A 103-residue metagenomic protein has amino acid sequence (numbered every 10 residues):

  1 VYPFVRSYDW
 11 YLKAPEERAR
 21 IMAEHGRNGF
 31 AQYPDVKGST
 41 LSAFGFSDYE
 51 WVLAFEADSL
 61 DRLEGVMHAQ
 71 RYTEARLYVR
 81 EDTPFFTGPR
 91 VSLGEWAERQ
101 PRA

Functional and structural regions predicted by a protein language model:
V1-A31, F44, D58, G65 (+1 more regions): Short S/T/G/P-rich N-terminal loop/turn motif that feeds into the first structured element of a domain
P3-R6, Q70, D82: Functionally constrained cores in energy, signaling, and assembly domains
P34-Y49, E74-A103: Glycine-rich beta-strand-turn "strand-cap" elements at beta-sheet edges
G65-Y72: Short amphipathic alpha-helices in soluble, non-transmembrane regions that often serve as interface/regulatory elements
